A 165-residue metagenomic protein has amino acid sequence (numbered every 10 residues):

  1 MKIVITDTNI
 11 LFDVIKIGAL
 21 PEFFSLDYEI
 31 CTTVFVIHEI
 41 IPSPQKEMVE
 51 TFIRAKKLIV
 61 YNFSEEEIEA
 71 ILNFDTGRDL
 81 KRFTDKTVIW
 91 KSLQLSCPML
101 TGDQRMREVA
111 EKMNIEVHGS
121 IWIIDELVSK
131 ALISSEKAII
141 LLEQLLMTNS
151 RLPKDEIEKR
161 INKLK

Functional and structural regions predicted by a protein language model:
M1-I3, Y28-E29, L93-P98: Short active-site oxyanion
M1-V4, N9-D13: Polybasic, low-complexity intrinsically disordered tails and interdomain linkers
I5, I15-E65, H118, W122: PIN/NYN-family metal-dependent endoribonuclease catalytic core
T8-L11, E39, D75-D79: Short, flexible loop segments at the rims of nucleotide/cofactor-binding pockets, characterized by
I10-L11, V36-I37, V88, R105-M106: Alpha-helix capping/helix-boundary segments
D13-K16, L20-E22, R107, E111-M113: Short active-site loop/helix that positions an aromatic residue
S43, R107-K165: Acidic, PIN/NYN-like endoribonuclease modules and their adjacent C-terminal/linker elements
Y61-W122, S129-E136: Active-site neighborhoods of divalent-metal-dependent phosphate/nucleic-acid chemistry enzymes
